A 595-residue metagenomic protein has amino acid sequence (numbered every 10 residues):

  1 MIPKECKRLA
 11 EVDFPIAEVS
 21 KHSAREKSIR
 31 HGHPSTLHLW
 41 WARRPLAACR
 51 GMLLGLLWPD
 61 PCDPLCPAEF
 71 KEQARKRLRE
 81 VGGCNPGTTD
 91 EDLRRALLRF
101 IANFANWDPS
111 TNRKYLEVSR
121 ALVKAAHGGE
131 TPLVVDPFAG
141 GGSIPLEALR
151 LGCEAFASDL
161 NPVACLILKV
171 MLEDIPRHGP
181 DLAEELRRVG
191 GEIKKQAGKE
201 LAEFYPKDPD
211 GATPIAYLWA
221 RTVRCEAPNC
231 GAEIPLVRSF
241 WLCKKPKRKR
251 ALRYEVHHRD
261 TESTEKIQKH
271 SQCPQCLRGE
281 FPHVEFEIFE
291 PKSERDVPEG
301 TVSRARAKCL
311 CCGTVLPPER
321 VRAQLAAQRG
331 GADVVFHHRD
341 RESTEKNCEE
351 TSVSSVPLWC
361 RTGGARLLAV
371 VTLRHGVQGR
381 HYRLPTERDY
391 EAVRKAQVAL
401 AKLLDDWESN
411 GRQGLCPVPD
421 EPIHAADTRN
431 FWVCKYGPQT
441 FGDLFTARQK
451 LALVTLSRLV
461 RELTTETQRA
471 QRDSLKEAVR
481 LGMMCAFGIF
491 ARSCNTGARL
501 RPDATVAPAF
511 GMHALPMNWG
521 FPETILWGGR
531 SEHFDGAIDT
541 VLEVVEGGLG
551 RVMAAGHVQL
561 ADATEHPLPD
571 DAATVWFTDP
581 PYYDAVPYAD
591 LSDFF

Functional and structural regions predicted by a protein language model:
I2-V135, P145, L149-V256, D260 (+2 more regions): Nucleic-acid modification enzymes, centered on SAM-dependent nucleic-acid methyltransferases
P137, S158, T578-P580: Conserved beta-strand/loop positions that form the S-adenosyl-L-methionine
G141: Conserved SAM/SAH-binding loop
A572, Y582: Two-component histidine kinase catalytic core, primarily the HATPase_c
A573-F577: Short SAM/SAH-binding signature in class I
